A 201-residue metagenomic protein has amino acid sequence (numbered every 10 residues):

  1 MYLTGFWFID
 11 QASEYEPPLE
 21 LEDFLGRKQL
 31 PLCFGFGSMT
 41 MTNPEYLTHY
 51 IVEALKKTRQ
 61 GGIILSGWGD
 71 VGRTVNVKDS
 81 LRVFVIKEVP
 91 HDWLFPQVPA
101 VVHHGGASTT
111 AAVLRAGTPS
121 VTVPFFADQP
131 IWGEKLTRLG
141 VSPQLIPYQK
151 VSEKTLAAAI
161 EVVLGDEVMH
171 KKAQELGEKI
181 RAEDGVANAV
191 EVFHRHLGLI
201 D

Functional and structural regions predicted by a protein language model:
M1-D201: Catalytic core of nucleotide-sugar-dependent glycosyltransferases
